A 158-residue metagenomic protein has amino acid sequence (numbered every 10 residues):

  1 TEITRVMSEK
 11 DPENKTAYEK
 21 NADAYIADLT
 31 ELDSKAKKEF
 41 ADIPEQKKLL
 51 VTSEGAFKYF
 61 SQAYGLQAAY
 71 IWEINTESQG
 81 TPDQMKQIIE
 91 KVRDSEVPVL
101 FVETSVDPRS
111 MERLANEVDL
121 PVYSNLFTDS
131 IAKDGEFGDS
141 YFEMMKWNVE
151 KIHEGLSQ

Functional and structural regions predicted by a protein language model:
T1-Q158: Extracytoplasmic metal-acquisition and chelation regions
